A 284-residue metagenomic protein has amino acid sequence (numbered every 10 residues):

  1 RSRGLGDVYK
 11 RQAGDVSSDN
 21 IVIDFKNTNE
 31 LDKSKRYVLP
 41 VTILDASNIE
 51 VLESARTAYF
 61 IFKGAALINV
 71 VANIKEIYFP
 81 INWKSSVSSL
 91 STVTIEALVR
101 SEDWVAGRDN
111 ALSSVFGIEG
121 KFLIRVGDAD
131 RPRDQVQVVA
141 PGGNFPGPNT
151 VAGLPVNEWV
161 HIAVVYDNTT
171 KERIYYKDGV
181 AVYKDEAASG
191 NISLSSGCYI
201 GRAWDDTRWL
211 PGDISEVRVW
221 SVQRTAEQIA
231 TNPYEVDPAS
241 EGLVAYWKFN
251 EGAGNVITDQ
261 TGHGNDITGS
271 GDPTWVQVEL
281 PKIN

Functional and structural regions predicted by a protein language model:
G4-Y9: Short, small-residue-biased leader/transition segments that mark boundaries at the very start of proteins
N29-V38: Short glycine/proline/serine/threonine-rich loop/turn segments at secondary-structure transition edges
R56-N73, Y234-N284: Extracytoplasmic low-complexity segments
K63-N73, L98-W104, R125-A188, D272-N284: Extracellular glycan-interaction surfaces
A66-V136, R224-Q228: Extracellular glycan-recognition modules
N82-I95, V151-E158, T207-D213, D237-S240: Extracellular/lumenal carbohydrate-interaction signature centered on repeated Trp-anchored short motifs
V93-D103, R208-N232, V244-A253: Extracellular, beta-strand-rich glycan-interacting domains
K184-D213, P238-G242: Flexible glycan-contacting loops in extracellular carbohydrate-active proteins
